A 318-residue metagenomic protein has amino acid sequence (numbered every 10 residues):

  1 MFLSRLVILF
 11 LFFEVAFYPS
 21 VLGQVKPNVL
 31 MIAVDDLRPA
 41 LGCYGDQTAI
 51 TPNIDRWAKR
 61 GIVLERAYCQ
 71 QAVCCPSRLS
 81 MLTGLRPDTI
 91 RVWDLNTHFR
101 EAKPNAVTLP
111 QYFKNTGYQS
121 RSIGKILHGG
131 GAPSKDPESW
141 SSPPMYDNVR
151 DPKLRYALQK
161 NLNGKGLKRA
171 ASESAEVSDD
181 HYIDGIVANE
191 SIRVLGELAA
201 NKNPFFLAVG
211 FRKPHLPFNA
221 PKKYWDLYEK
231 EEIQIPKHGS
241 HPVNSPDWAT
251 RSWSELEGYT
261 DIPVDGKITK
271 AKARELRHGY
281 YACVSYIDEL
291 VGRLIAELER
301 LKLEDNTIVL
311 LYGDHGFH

Functional and structural regions predicted by a protein language model:
F2-S4, V21-H318: Formylglycine-dependent sulfatase
V7-F17: Bacterial N-terminal signal peptides
